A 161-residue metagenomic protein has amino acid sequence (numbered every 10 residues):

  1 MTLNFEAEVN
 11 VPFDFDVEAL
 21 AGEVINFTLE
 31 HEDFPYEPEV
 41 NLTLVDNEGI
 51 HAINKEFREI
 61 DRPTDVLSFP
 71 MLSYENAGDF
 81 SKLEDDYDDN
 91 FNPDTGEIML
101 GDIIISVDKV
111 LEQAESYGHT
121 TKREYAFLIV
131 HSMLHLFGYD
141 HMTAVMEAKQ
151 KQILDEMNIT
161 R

Functional and structural regions predicted by a protein language model:
M1-Y125, L134-R161: An acidic/histidine-cluster motif and surrounding catalytic segment that typifies divalent-metal-assisted enzyme active
L128: Short, conserved phosphate-binding/catalytic loop or strand-edge motifs used in phosphoryl-/nucleotidyl-transfer
